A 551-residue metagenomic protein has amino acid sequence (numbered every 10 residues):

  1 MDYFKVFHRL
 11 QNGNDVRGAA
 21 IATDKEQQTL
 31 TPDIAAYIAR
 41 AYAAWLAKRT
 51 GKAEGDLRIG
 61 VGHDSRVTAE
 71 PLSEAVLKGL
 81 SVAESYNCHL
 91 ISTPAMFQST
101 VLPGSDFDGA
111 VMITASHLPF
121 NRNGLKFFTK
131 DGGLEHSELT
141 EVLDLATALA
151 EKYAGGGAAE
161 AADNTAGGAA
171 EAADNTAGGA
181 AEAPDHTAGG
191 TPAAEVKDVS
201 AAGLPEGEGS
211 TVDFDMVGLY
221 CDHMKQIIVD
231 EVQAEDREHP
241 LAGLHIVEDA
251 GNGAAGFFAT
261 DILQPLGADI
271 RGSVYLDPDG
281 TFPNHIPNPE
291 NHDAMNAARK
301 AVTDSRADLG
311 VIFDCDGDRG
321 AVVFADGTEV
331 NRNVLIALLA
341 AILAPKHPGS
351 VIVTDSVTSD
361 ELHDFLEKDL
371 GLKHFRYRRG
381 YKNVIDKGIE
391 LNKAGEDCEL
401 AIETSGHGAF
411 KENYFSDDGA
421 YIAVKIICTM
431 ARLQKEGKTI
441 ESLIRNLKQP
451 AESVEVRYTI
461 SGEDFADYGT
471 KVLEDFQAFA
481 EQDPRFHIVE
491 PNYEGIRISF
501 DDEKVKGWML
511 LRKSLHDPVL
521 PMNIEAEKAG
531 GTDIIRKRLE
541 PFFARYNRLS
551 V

Functional and structural regions predicted by a protein language model:
M1-V76, G209-G243: An N-terminal, well-structured beta->alpha segment
H8-A22, A250-A254, F258, L400-T404 (+1 more regions): Conserved phosphate/anionic-ligand binding catalytic regions in large, soluble enzymes, centered on
D15, V61, M96, V111 (+12 more regions): Buried hydrophobic positions in well-ordered alpha/beta secondary-structure cores of metabolic enzymes
A44, K48, K52, R58-R122 (+1 more regions): N-terminal small/polar loop signature for handling phosphorylated ligands or for N-terminal nucleophile
E54-D64, H245-E248, S350-S356, E399: Short glycine-rich phosphate-binding loop at a beta-alpha junction
G104, N123-T165, E171-T176, E182-V302: Gly/Ser/Thr-enriched, mixed-charge loops and adjacent short helices that form phosphate/oxyanion-binding elements
D144-D163, D185, G189-C221, F324-T404 (+1 more regions): Proline/glycine-rich low-complexity loops and linkers
P348-N523, K528-V551: Phosphate-binding and adjacent anionic-ligand microenvironments
